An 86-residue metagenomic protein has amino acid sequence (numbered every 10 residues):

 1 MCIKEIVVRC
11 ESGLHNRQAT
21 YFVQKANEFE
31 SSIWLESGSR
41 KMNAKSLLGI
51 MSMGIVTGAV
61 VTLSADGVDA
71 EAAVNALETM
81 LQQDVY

Functional and structural regions predicted by a protein language model:
M1-C10: Short amphipathic
V7, E36, S64-D66: Solvent-exposed beta-strand sheet faces enriched in polar/charged residues
R9-L48, S52-T57: Compact, glycine-rich, soluble single-domain proteins
S52-Y86: C-terminal structural segments of small proteins and small subunits
